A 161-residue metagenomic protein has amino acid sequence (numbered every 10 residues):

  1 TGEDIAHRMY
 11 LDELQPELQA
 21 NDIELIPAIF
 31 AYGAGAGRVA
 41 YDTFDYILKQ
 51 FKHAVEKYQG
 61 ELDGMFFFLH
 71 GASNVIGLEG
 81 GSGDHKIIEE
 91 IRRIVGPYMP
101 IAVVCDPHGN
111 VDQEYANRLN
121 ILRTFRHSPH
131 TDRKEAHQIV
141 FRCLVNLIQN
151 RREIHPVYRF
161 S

Functional and structural regions predicted by a protein language model:
T1-K57: N-terminal glycine-rich anion-binding loop in soluble enzyme alpha/beta folds
F30-G35, G64-H70, G109, Y158-S161: Short, glycine/charge-rich beta-strand/loop segments that flank catalytic centers and engage negatively charged groups
Y41-L48, Y58-Q149: Active-site histidine-anchored catalytic micro-motif
I148-S161: Internal, active-site/partner-interface "lid" segment
